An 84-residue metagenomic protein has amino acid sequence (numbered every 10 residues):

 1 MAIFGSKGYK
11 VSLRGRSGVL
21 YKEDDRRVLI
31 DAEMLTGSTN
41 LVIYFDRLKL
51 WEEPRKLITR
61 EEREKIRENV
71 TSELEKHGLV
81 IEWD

Functional and structural regions predicted by a protein language model:
M1-G18, E23-D84: Cysteine-centric segments in proteins
